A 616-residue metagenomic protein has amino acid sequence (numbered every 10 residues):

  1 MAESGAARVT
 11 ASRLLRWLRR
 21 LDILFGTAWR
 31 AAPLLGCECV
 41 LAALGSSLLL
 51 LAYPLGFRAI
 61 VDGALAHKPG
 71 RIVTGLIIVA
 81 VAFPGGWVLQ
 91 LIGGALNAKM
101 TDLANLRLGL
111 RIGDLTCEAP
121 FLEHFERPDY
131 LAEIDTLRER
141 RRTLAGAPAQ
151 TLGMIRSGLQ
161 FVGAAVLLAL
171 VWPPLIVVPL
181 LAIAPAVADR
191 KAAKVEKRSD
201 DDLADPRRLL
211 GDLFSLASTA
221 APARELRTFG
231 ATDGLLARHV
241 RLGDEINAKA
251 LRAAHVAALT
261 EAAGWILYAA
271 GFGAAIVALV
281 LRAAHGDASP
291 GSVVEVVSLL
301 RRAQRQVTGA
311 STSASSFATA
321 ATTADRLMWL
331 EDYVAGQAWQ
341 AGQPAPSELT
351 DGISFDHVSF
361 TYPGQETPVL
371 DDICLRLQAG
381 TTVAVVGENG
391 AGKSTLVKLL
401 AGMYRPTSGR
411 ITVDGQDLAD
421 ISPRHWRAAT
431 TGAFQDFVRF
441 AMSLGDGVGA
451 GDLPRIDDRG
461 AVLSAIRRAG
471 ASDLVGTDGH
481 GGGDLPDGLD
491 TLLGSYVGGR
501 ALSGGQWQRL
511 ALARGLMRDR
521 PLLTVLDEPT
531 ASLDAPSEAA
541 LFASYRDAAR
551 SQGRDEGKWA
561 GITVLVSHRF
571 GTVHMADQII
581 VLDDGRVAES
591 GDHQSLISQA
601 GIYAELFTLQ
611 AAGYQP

Functional and structural regions predicted by a protein language model:
M1-D22, D102-A145, P206-K249, A321-D332: Extended non-transmembrane interhelical loops and adjacent amphipathic helices of multipass membrane proteins
M1-L50, T74, E126, Y130-V162 (+5 more regions): Membrane-integrated ABC transporters
A7-T10, Y53-F57, F83-F121, A192-K197 (+3 more regions): Juxtamembrane helix-loop junctions of ABC transporter transmembrane domains
W29-R30, T136-A147, D205, R227-A270 (+5 more regions): An intracellular "coupling" helix at the cytosolic face of ABC transporter transmembrane type-1 domains
P33-I92, A165-E196, A270-A274, H285-P290: Transmembrane helix-loop-helix hairpins at lipid-water interfaces of multipass membrane proteins, especially the type-1
F161-V166, V277-V280, Q306: Alpha-helical transmembrane segments of multipass membrane proteins
V296-D332: Cytosolic ends of transmembrane helices, especially the final helix of ABC transmembrane type-1 domains
P346-P616: ABC-type nucleotide-binding domain
